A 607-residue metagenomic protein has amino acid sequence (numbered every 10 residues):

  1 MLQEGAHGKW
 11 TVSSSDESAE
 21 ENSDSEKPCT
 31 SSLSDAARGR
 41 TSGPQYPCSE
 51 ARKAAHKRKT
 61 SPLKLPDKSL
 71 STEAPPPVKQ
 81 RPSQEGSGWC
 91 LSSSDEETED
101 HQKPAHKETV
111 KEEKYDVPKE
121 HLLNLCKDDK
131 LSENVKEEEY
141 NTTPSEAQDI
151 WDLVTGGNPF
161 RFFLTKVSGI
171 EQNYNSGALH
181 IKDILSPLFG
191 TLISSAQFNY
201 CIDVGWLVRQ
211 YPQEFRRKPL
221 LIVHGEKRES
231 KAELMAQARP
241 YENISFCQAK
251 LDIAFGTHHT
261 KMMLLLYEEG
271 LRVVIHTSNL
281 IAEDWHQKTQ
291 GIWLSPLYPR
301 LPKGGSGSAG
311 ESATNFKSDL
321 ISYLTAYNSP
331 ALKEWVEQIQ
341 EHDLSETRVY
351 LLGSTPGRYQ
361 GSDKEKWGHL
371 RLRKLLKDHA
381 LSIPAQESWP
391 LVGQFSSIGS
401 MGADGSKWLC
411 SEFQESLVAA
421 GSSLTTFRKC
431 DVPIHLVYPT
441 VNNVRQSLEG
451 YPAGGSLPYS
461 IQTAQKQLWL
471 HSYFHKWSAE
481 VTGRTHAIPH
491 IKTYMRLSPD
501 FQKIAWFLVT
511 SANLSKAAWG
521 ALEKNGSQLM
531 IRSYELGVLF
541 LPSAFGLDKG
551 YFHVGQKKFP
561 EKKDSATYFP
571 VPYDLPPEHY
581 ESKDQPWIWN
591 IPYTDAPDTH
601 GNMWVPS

Functional and structural regions predicted by a protein language model:
M1-S607: PLD/PLD-like phosphodiesterase catalytic module centered on the HKD motif
